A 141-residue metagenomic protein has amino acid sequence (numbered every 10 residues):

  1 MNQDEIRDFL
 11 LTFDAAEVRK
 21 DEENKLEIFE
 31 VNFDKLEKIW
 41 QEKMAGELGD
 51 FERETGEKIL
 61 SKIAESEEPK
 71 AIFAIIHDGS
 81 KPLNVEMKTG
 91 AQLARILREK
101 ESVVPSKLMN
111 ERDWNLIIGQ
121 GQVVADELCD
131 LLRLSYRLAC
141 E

Functional and structural regions predicted by a protein language model:
M1-E141: Charge-dense, helix-prone N-terminal extensions
